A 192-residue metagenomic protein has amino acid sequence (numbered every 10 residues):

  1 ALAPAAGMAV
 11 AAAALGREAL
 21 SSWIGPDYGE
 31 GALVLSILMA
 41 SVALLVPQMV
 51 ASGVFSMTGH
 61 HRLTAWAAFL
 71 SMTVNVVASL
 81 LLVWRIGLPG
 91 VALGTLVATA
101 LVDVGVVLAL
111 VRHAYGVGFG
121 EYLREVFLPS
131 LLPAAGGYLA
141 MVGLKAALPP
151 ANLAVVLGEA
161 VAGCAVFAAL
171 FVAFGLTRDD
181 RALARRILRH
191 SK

Functional and structural regions predicted by a protein language model:
A1-V46, V76-L80, L131-L139: Alpha-helical transmembrane segments of multi-pass membrane transport and lipid-handling proteins
V10, A14-E18, W23, V50 (+8 more regions): Transmembrane alpha-helix boundary/anchor motif
A14, L33-G59, L63-V83, L88-A114 (+1 more regions): Short runs within selected transmembrane alpha-helices of multi-pass transporters and secretion channels
L15-L20, I24-Y28, G59-H60, L82-G87 (+3 more regions): Short helix-capping/hinge motifs at transmembrane helix termini and TM-loop junctions
Y28-G31, G53-T58, G118-R124: Short juxtamembrane and helix-loop transition motifs at transmembrane-helix boundaries in membrane proteins
E30-V34, V91, Y122-S130, A134 (+1 more regions): Residue-level signature of transmembrane alpha-helical entry/exit and packing/kink sites in multi-pass membrane
A68-V76, E125-G136, H190-S191: Small-residue-rich segments of transmembrane alpha-helices in multi-pass membrane proteins, especially helix faces
R112-F119, M141-K192: Membrane-proximal transmembrane or re-entrant/amphipathic helices at the cytosolic face
